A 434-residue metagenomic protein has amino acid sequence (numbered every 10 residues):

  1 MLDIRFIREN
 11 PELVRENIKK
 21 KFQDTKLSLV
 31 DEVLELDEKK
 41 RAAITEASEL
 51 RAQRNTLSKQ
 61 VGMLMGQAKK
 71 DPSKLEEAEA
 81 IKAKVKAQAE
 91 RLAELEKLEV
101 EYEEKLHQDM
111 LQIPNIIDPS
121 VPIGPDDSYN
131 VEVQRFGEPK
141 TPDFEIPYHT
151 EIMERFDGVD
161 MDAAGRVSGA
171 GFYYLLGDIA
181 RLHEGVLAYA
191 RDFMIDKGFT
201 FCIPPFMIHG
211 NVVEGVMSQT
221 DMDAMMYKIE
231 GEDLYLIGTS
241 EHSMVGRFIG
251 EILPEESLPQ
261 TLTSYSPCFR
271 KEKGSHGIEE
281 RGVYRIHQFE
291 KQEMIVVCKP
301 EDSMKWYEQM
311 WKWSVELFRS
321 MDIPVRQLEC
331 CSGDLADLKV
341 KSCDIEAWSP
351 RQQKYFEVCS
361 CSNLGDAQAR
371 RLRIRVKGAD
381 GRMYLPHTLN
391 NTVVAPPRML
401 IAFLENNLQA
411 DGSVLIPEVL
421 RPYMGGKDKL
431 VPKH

Functional and structural regions predicted by a protein language model:
M1-P139, E154, G158: N-terminal alpha-helical targeting/anchoring segments
L27, R135-H434: TRNA-recognition modules of translation machinery and tRNA-sensing kinases, especially anticodon-binding
